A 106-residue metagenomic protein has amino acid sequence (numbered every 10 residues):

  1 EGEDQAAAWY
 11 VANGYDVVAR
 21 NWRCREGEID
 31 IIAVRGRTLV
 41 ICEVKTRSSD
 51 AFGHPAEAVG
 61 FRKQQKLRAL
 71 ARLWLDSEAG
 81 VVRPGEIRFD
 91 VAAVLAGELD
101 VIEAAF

Functional and structural regions predicted by a protein language model:
E1-R20: Acidic-basic catalytic patches of nuclease active cores, encompassing PD-(D/E)XK and other metal-cofactor nuclease
E3, V59-Q64: Short, conserved glycine- and acidic-residue-centered signature motifs in active-site or ligand-binding loops
Y10, I29-P55, V59, L67: Conserved catalytic cores of phosphodiester-cleaving nucleases, focusing on short active-site segments
R20-R23, D90: Short, solvent-exposed loop/turn elements at beta->coil junctions and helix N-caps that rim active or binding pockets
C24-G27, A96-G97: Short acidic/glycine-enriched loop/turn segments that link adjacent beta-strands
A69-D76: A short, N-terminal amphipathic alpha-helix
S77-F106: Domain-level recognition of nuclease-like catalytic cores that cleave nucleotide substrates
